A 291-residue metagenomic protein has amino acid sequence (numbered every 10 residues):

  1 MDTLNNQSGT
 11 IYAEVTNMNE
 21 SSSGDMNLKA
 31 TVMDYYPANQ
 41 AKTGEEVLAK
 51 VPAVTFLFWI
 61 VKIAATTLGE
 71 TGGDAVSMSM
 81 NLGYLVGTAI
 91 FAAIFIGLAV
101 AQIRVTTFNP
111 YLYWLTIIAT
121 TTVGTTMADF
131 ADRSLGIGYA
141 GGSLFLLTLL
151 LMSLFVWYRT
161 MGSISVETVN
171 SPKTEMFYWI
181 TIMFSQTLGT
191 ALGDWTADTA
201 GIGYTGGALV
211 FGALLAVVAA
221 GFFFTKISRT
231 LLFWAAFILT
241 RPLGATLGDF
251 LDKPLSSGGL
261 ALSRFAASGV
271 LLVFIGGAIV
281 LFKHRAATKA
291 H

Functional and structural regions predicted by a protein language model:
M1-A30: Intrinsically disordered, low-complexity cytosolic terminal tails
N19-E20, G24-H291: Polytopic alpha-helical membrane proteins, predominantly small-molecule transporters/carriers
